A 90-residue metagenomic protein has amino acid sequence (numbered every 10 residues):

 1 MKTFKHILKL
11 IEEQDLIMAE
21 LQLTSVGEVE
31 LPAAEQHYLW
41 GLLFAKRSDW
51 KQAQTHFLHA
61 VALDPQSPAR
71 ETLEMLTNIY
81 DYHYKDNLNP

Functional and structural regions predicted by a protein language model:
L31, D64-P65: Short coil turns that delineate tetratricopeptide repeat
R70-P90: Terminal, low-structured helical/coil segments at or just beyond the last alpha-helical repeat
